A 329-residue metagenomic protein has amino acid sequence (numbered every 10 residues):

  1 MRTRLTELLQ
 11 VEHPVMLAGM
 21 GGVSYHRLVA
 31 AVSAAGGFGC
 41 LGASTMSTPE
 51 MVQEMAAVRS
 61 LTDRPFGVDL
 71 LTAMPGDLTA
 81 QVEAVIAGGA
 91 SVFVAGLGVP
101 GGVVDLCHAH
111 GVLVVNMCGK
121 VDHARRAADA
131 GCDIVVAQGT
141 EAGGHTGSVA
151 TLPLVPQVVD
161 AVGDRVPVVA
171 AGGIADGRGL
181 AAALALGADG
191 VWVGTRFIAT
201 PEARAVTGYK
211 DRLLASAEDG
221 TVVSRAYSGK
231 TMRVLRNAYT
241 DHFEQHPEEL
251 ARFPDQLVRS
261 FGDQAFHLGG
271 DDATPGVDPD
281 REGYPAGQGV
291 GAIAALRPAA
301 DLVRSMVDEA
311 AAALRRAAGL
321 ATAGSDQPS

Functional and structural regions predicted by a protein language model:
M1-P167: Active-site entrance/lid segments in N-terminal catalytic domains of soluble metabolic enzymes
M117, G172-G173: Conserved acidic functional residues
S148, P153-V169, A175-S329: Conserved active-site-proximal phosphate/metal-binding subdomains
